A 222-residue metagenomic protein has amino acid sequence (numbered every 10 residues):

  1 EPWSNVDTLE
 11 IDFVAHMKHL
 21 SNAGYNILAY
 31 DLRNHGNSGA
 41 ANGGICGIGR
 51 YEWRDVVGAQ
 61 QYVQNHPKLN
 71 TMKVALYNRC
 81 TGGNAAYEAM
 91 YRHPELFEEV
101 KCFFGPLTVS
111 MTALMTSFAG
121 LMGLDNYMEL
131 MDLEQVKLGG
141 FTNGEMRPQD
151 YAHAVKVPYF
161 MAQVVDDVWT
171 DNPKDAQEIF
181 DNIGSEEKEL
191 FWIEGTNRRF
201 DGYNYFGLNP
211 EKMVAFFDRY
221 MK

Functional and structural regions predicted by a protein language model:
E1-D31: Short, surface-exposed "cap/lid" segments of acyl-processing enzymes
D12-H16, I45-P67: Alpha/beta-hydrolase active-site loop
P67-C80: Alpha/beta-hydrolase fold nucleophile elbow
E88-F141: Hydrolase active-site cap/lid region
Q135-Y151, V157: Active-site nucleophile elbow and catalytic-triad environment of alpha/beta-hydrolase enzymes
V155, M161-V164: Short beta-strand/loop motif that positions the catalytic acidic residue of the alpha/beta-hydrolase fold
V168-D175: Conserved alpha/beta-hydrolase "acid-adjacent" motif
G184-K222: C-terminal catalytic histidine-bearing segment of alpha/beta-hydrolase fold enzymes
